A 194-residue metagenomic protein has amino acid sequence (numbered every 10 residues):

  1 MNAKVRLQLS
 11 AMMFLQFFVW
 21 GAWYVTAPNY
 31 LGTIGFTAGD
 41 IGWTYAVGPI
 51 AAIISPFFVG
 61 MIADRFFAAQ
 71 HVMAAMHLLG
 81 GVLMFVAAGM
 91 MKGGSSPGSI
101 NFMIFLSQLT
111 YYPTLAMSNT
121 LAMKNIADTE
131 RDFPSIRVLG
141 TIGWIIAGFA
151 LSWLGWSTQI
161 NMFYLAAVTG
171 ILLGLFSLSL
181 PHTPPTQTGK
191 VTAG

Functional and structural regions predicted by a protein language model:
M1-A52: Helix-loop boundary and gating motifs at the non-cytosolic
M1-K4, L178-G194: Juxtamembrane intracellular "pre-TM" segments in multi-pass secondary transporters
F14, L83, S95-M117, L121: Hydrophobic core of transmembrane alpha-helices in multi-pass small-molecule transporters, especially MFS/SLC-type
T37-V47, R131-I136, T141, I160-Y164: Loop-to-transmembrane helix entry
P49-F57, W144-I145, F149: Residue-level signature of mid-helix packing/kink "hotspots" within the transmembrane helices of 12-pass Major
I54-A68, L154-W156: Helix-to-loop junctions at the C-terminal end of transmembrane segments in multipass secondary transporters
H71-V86: Structural signature of the two symmetry-related core transmembrane helices
A147, M162-S179: Symmetry-related core transmembrane helices of the 12-TM Major Facilitator Superfamily/SLC fold
